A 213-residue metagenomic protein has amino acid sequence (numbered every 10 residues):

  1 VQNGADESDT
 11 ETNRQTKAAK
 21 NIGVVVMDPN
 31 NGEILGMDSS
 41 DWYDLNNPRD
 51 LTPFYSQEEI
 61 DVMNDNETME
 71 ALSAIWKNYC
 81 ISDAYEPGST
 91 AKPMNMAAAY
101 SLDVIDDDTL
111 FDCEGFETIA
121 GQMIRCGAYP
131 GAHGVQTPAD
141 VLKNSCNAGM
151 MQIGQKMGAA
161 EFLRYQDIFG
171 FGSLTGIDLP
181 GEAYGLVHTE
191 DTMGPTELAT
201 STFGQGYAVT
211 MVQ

Functional and structural regions predicted by a protein language model:
V1-A18: Short, basic/aromatic recognition patches
T16-K17, I22-Q213: Beta-lactam-recognizing serine transpeptidase/beta-lactamase-like catalytic domain environment
